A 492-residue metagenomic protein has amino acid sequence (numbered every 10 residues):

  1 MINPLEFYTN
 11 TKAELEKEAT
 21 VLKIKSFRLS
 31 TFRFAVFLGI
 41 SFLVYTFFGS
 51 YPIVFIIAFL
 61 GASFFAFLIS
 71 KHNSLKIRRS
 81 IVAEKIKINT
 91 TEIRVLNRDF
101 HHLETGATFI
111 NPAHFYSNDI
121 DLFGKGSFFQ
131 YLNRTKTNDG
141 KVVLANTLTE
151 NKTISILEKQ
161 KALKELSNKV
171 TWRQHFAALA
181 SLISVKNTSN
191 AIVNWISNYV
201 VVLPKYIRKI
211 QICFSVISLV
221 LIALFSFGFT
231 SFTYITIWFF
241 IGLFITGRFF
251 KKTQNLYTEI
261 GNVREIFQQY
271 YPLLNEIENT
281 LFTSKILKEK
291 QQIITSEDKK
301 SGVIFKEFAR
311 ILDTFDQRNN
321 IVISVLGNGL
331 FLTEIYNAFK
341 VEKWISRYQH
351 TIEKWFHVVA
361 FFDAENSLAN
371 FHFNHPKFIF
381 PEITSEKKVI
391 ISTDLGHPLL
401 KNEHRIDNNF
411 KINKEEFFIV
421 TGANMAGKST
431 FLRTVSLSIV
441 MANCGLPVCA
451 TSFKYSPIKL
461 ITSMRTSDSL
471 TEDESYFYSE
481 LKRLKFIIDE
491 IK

Functional and structural regions predicted by a protein language model:
M1-K414: Alpha-helical bundle segments enriched in helix-capping/polar residues
L368-K492: ATPase nucleotide-binding head domains, primarily ABC-like/P-loop NTPase cores
